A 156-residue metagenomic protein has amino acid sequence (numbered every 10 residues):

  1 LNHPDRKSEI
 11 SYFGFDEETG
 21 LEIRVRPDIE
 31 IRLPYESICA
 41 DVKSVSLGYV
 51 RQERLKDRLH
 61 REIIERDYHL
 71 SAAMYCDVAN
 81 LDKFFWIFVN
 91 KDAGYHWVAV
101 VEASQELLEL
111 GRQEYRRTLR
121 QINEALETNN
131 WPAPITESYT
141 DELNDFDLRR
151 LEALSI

Functional and structural regions predicted by a protein language model:
L1-D57: Catalytic cores of nuclease domains that cleave nucleic-acid phosphodiester backbones
R61-H69, M74-I156: Metal-dependent nuclease catalytic regions and adjoining charged, substrate-binding loops involved in nucleic-acid end
